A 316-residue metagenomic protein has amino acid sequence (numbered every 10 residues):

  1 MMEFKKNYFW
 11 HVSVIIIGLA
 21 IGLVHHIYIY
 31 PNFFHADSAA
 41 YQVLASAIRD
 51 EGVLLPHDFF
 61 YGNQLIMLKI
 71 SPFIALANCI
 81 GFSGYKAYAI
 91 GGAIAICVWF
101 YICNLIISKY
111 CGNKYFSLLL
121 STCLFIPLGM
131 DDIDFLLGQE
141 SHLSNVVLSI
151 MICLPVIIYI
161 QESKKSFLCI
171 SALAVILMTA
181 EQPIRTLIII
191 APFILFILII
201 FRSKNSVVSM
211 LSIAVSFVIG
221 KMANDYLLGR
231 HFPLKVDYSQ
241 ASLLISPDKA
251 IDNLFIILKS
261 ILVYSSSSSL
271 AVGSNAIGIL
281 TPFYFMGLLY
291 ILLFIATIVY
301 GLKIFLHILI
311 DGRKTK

Functional and structural regions predicted by a protein language model:
N7-F34, V215-H231: Transmembrane signal-anchor helices characteristic of membrane glycosylation enzymes that use polyprenol
I16-L19, I90-G112, M151, P155 (+1 more regions): Transmembrane-helix motifs of polytopic, lipid-linked glycan transferases
I27-A36, R49-P72, C79, Y85-K86: Membrane-proximal lumenal/periplasmic loop motifs of glycosylation machinery
A40, S46, H142-E162, F167-A174: Specific aromatic-rich, kink-prone transmembrane helix
D50-P56, F60-I66, D225-A296: Membrane-lumen/periplasm interface segments of multi-pass, membrane-embedded glycan/lipid transferases
N63, M67, K114-I160: Membrane-interface micro-motifs in multi-pass membrane enzymes
P72-I94, W99, C111, V272-L280: Juxtamembrane segments of multi-pass membrane glycosylation machinery that transfer sugars from lipid-linked donors
F167-I184, I190-L195, S216-I219: Membrane-interface alpha helices of multi-pass inner-membrane proteins
